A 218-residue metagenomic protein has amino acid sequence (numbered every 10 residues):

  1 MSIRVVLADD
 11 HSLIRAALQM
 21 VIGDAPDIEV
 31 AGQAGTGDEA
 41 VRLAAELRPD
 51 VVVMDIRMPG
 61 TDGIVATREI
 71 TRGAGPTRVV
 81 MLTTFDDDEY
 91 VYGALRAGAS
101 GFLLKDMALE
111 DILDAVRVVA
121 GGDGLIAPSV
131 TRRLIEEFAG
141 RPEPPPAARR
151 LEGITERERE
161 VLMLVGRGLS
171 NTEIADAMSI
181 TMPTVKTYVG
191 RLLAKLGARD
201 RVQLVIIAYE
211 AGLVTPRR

Functional and structural regions predicted by a protein language model:
A8-D9, A34, V52: Conserved sequence signature across two-component system core domains
D27-G35, L43, A198: Short hydrophobic/Thr-rich beta-strand motif most characteristic of the beta2 strand and flanking loop of CheY-like
T36-E39, P59-V65: Acidic catalytic/metal-coordinating carboxylates
R42, I64-P76: Short amphipathic alpha-helix used as the core "switch/output" element in two-component signaling
L47-V53: Active-site beta3 strand of CheY-like receiver
D55, T83: Active-site residues of response regulator receiver
V91-R96, G101, K105-E156, E160 (+1 more regions): Short, flexible helix-to-coil linker/hinge segments that flank and couple to helix-turn-helix
G168-Q203: Recognition helix of helix-turn-helix DNA-binding domains
